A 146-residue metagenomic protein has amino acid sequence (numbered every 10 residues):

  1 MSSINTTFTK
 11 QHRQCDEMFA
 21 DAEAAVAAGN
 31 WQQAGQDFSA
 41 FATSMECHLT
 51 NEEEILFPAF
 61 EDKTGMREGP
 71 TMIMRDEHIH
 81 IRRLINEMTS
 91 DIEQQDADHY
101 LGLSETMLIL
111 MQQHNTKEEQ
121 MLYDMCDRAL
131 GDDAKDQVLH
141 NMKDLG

Functional and structural regions predicted by a protein language model:
M1-G146: Small-residue-biased structural context
